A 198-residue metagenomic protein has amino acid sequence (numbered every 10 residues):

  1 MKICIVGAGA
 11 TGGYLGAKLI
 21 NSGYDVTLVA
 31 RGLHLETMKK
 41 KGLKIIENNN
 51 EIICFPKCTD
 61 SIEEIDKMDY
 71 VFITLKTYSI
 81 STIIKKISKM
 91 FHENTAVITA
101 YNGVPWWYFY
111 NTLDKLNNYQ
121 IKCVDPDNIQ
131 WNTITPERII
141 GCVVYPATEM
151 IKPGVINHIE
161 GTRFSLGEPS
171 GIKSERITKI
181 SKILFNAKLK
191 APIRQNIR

Functional and structural regions predicted by a protein language model:
M1, D69, T162: Nucleotide donor/acceptor-binding cores
M1-E47: NAD(P)+-binding Rossmann beta1-loop-alpha1 motif at the extreme N-terminus of oxidoreductases
G9-A10, N21, L28-A30, I87 (+3 more regions): Flavin (primarily FAD) cofactor-binding/catalytic cores of flavoenzymes
K44-E47, D114-N117, I156-E160: Short, hinge-like loop/turn segments at secondary-structure boundaries
I52-F55, T59-I151: Rossmann-like NAD(P)(H) cofactor-binding subdomain of soluble oxidoreductases
M90, N132-R198: Internal alpha-helical scaffold of NAD(P)-dependent oxidoreductase catalytic cores
